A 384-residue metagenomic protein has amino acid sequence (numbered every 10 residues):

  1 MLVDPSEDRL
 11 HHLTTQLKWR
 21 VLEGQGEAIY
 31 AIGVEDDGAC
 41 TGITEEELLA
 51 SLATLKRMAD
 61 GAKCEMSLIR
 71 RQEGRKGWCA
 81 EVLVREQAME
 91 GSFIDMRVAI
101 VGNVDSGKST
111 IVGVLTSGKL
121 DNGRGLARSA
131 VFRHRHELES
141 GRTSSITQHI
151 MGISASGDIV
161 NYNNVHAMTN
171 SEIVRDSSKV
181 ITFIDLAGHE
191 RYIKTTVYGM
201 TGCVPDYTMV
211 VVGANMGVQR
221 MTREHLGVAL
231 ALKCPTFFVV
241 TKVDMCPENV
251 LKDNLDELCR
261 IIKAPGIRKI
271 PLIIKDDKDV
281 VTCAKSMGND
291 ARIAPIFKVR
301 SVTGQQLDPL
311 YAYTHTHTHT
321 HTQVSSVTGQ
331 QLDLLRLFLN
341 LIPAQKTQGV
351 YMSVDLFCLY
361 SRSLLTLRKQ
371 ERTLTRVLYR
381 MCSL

Functional and structural regions predicted by a protein language model:
M1-G91: Polybasic/polar functional segments that serve as interface/processing modules
V3-K18, A127-F132, I146-T147, N164-A167 (+1 more regions): Eukaryotic beta-rich interaction modules
I32, D105, I111, G141 (+5 more regions): Residue-level signature of catalytic and energy-coupling elements of molecular machines, predominantly ATP/GTP-dependent
T41-G42, R191, V218-R220, M245-V250 (+2 more regions): Switch/connector loops and helix/strand junctions flanking conserved nucleotide-binding motifs in nucleotide-processing
A88-D95, R175: Phosphate-binding P-loop
R97-D105, S109, G113, R260-H315 (+1 more regions): Conserved catalytic-core segments of large NTP-driven translation/proteostasis enzymes
R97-R191, C203-D206: P-loop NTPase switch module centered on the Walker A-proximal segment
S178-T182, L186-I193, G202-E224, A231-D253: Conserved Switch II/interswitch segment of TRAFAC-class P-loop GTPases
